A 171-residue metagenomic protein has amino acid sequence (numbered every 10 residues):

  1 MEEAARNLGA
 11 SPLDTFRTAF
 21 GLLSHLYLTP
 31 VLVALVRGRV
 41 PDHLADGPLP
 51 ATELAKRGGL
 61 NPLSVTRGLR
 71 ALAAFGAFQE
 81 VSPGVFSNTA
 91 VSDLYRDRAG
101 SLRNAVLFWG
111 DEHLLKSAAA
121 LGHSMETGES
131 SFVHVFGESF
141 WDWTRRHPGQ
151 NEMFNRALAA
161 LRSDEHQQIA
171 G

Functional and structural regions predicted by a protein language model:
A5-G171: Conserved Class I S-adenosyl-L-methionine-dependent methyltransferase catalytic core
